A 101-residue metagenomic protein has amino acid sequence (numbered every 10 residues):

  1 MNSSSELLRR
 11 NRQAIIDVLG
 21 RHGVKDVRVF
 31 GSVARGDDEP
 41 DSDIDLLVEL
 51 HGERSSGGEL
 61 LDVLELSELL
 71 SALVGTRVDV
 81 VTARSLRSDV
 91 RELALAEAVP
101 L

Functional and structural regions predicted by a protein language model:
M1-D26, A34-G36, P40, G52-L101: Catalytic core of pol beta-like nucleotidyltransferases
S42-I44: Change "...and in nucleic-acid phosphodiester-cleaving endonucleases..." to "...and in nucleic-acid processing enzymes
L47-H51: Short hydrophobic/aromatic beta-strand micro-patches that form the beta-sheet surface supporting nucleotide- or nucleic
